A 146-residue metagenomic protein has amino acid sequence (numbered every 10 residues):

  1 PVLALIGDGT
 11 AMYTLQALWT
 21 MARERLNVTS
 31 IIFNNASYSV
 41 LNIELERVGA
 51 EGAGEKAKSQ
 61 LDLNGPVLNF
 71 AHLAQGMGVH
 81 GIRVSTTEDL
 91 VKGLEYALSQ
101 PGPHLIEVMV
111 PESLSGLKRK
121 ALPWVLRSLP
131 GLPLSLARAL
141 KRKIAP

Functional and structural regions predicted by a protein language model:
P1-P146: Thiamine diphosphate
